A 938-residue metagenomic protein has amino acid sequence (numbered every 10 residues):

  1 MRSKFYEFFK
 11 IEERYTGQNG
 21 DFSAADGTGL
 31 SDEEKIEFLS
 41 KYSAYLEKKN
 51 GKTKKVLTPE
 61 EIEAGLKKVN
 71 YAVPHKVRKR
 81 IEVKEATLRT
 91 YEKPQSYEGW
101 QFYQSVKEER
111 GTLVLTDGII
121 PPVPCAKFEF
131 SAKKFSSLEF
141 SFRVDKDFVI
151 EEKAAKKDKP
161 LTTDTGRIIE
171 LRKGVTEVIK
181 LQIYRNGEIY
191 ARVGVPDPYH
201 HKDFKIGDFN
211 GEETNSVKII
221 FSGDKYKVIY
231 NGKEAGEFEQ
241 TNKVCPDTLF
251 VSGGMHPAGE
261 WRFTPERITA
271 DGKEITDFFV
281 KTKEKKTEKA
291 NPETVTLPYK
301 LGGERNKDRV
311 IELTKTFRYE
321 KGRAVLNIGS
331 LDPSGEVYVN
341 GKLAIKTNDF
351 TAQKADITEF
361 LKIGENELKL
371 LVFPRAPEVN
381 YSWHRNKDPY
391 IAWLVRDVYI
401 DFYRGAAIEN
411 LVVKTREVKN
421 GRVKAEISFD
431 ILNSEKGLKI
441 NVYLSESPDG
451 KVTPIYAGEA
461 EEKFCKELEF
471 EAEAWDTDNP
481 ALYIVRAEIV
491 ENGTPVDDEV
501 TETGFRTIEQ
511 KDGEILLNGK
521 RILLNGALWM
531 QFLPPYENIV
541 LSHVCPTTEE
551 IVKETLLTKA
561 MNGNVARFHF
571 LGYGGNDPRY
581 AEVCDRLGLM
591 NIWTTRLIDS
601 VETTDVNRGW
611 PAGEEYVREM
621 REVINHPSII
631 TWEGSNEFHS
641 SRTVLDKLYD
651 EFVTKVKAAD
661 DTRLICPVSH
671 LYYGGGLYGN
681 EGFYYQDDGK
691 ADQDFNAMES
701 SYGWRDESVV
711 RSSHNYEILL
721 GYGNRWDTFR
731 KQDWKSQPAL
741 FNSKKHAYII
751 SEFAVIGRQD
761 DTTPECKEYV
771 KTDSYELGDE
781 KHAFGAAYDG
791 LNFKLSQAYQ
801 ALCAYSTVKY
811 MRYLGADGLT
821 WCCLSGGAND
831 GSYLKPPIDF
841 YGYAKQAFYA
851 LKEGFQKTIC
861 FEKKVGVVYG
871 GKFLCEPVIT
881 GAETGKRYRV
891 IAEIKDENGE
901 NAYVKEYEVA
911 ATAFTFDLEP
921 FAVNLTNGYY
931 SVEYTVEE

Functional and structural regions predicted by a protein language model:
R2-K84, T276-F279, E284-K285, I357 (+3 more regions): Carbohydrate-binding surfaces of carbohydrate-active enzymes
K4-T90, S96-G99, Q104, V114-P124 (+9 more regions): Extended carbohydrate-recognition surfaces in non-catalytic/accessory domains of CAZymes and lectin-like proteins
F5-Y6, K10-G29, L46, V552 (+2 more regions): Substrate-binding/catalytic cleft of secreted carbohydrate-active enzymes, primarily glycoside hydrolases
P74, V412, R486-T558: N-terminal carbohydrate-binding accessory modules
V193-S216: Short, aromatic/His-centered strand-loop micro-motif at the edge of beta-sheets
E234, H256-T264, D308-A407, S434 (+3 more regions): Accessory beta-strand-rich segments of carbohydrate-active enzymes
F238-R267: Flexible glycan-contacting loops in extracellular carbohydrate-active proteins
P257, W261, R267-I268, G272-G303 (+8 more regions): An acidic-aromatic loop/edge-strand motif
